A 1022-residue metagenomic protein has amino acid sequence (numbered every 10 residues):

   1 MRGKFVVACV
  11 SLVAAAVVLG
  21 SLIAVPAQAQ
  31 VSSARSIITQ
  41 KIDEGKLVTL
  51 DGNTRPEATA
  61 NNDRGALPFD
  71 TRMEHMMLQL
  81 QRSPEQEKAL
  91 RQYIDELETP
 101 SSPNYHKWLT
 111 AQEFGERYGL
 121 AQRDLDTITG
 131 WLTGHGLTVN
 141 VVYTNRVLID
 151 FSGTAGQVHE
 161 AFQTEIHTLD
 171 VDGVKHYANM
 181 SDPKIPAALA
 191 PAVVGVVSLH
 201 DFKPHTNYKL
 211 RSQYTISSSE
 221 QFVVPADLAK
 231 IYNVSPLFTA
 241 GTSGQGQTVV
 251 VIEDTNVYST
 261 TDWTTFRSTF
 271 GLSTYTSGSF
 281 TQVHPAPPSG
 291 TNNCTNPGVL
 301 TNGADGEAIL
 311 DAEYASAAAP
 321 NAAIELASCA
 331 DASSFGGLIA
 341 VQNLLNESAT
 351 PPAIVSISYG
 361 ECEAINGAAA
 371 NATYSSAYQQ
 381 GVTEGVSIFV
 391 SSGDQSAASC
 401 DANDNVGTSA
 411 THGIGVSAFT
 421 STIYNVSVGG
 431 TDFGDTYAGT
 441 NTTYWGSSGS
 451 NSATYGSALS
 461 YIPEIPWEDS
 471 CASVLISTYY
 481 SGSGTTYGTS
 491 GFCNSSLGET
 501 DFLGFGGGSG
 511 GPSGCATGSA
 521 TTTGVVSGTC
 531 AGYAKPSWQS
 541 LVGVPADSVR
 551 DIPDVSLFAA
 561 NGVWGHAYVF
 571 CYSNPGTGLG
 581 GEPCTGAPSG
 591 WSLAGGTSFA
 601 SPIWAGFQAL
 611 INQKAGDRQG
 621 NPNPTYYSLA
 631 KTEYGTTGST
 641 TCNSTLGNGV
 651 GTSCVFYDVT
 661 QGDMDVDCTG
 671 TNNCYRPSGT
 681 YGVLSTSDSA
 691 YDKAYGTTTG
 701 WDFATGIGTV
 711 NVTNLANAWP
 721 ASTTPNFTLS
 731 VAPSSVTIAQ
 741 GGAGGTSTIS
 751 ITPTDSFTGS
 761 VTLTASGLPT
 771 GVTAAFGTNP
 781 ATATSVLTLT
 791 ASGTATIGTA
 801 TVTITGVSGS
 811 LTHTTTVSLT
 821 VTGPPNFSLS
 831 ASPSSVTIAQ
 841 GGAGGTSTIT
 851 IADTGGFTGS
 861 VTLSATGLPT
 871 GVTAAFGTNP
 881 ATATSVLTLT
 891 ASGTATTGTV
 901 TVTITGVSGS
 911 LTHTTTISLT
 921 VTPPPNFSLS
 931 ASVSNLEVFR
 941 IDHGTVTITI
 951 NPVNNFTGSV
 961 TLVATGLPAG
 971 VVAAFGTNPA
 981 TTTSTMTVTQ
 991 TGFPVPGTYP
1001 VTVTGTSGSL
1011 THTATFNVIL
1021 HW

Functional and structural regions predicted by a protein language model:
M1-L12: Bacterial N-terminal signal peptides that target proteins for export
V17-P26: C-terminal segment of classical bacterial N-terminal signal peptides
V31-N145, D150, A155-S427, I476 (+9 more regions): Substrate-binding/charge-relay-adjacent region of secreted/lumenal peptidase catalytic domains
I423-G488, S496: Polar, glycine-rich mid-to-C-terminal structural blocks that act as macromolecule-binding/assembly scaffolds
G491, N612-T699: An often Trp-containing, charged/polar helix-loop segment at the C-terminal end of enzyme catalytic cores
A605-Q613: Short glycine/serine- and small hydrophobic-enriched flexible loop segments
G700-T724, T820, T920: A recurrent domain-boundary module in secreted/ectodomain proteins
T723-W1022: Long beta-sheet-rich domains in secretory-pathway and surface-associated proteins
